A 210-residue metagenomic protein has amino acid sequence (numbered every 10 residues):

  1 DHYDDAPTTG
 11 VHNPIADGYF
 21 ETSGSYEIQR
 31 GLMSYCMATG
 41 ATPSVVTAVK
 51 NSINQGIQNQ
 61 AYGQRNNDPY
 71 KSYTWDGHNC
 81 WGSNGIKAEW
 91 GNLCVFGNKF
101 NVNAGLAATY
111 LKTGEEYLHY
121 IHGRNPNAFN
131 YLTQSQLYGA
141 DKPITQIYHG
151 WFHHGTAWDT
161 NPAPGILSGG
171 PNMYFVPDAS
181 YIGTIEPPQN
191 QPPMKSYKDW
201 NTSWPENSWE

Functional and structural regions predicted by a protein language model:
D1, T22-Y62, T74-E210: Aromatic (Trp/Tyr) and acidic
D1-F20: Catalytic cores of extracellular degradative/oxidative enzymes
Y70-S72: Charged, amphipathic alpha-helical stretches
